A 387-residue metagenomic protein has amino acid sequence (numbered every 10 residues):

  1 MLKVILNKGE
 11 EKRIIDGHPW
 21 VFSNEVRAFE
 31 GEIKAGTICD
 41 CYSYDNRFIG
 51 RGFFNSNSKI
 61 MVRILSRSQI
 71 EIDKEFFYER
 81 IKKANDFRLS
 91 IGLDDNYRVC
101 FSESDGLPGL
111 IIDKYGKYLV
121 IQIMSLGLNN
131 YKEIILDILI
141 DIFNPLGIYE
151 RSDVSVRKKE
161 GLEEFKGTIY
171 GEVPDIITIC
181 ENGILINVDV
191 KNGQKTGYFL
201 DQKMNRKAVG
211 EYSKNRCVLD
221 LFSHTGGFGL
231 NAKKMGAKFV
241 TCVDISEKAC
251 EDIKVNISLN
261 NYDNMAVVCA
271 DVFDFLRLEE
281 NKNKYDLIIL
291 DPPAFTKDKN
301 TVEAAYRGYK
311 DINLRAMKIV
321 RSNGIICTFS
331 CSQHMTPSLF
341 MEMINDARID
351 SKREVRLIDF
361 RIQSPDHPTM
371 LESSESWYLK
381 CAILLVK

Functional and structural regions predicted by a protein language model:
M1-K114: Non-catalytic accessory regions of SAM-dependent methyltransferases
S102-D113, K132-F199, K207: Non-catalytic substrate-recognition/targeting regions of SAM-dependent transferases
N215-H224: Conserved class I S-adenosyl-L-methionine
T225-K238: Conserved SAM-binding loop of SAM-dependent methyltransferases across substrates and taxa, primarily the Class I
F239-D244: Conserved SAM-binding motif I beta-strand of class I
S246-I289: S-adenosyl-L-methionine
D286-R315: Mobile active-site "lid"/loop adjacent to the S-adenosyl-L-methionine
I325-K387: C-terminal catalytic and target-recognition region of SAM-dependent MTase-like enzymes, primarily methyltransferases
